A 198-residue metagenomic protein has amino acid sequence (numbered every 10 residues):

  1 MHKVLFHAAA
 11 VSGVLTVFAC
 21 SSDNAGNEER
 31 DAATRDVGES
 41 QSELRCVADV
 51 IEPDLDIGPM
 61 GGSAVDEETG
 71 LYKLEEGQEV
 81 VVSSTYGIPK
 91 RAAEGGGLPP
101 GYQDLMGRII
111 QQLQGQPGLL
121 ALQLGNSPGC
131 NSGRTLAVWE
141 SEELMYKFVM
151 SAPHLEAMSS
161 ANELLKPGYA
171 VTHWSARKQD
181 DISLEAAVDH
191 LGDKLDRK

Functional and structural regions predicted by a protein language model:
M1-A10: Bacterial N-terminal signal peptides that target proteins for export
V17-A19: C-terminal motif of bacterial Sec signal peptides marking the signal peptidase cleavage site
S21-D23: Bacterial signal peptide processing site
G26-N126, Y146, T172-K198: Short S/T/G/P-rich N-terminal loop/turn motif that feeds into the first structured element of a domain
G129-G133: Short acidic/glycine-enriched loop/turn segments that link adjacent beta-strands
L136-V138: Short hydrophobic/aromatic beta-strand micro-patches that form the beta-sheet surface supporting nucleotide- or nucleic
E142-M150: Short amphipathic alpha-helices within nucleic acid-binding modules
M158-H173: Conserved short beta-strand edge segments in small beta-sheet-based binding/regulatory domains
